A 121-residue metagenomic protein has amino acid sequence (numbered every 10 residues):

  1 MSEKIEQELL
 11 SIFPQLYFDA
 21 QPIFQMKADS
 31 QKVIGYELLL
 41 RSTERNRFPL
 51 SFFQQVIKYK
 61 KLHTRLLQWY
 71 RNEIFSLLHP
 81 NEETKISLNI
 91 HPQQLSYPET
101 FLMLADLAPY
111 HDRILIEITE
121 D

Functional and structural regions predicted by a protein language model:
M1-Q55: Active-site core of bacterial EAL-family cyclic-dinucleotide phosphodiesterase domains
V56-K61: A short, internal acetyl-CoA/4′-phosphopantetheine-binding micro-motif in the GNAT/acyltransferase core
L62-D121: Catalytic core of bacterial c-di-GMP phosphodiesterases, primarily the EAL and HD-GYP domains, capturing alpha-helical
